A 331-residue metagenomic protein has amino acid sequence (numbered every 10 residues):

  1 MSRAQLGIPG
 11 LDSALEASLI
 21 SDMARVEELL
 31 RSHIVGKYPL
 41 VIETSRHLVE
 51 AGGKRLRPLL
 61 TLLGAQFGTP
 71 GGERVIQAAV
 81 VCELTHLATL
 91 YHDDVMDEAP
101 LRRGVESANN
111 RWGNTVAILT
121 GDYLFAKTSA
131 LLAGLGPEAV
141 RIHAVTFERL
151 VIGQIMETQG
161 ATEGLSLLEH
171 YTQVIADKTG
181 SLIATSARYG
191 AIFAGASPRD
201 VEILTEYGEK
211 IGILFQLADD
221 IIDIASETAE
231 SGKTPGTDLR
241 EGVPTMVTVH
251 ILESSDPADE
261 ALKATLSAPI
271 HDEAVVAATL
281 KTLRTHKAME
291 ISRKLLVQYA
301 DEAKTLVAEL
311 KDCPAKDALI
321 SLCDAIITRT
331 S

Functional and structural regions predicted by a protein language model:
M1-S331: All-alpha prenyltransferase/terpene-synthase fold signal
